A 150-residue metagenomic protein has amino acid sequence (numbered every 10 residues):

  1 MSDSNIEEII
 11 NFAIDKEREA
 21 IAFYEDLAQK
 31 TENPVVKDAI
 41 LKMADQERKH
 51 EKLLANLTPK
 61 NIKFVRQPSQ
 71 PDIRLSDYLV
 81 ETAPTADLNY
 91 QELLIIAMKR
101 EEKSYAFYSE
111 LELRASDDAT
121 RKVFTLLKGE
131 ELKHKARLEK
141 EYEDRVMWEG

Functional and structural regions predicted by a protein language model:
M1-N5, I9-D26, K30: The feature marks the first
D3-I6, I10, I40, D87-Y90 (+3 more regions): Amphipathic alpha-helical coiled-coil segments and their boundaries
A13, D26-L27, D77-A115: Acidic/histidine-rich alpha-helical segments that form the ligand environment of transition-metal centers
A13-Y24, I40-T58, R100-S104, F124-L138: Alpha-helical transition-metal enzyme core signature, strongest for iron centers
A20-L41, S104-T120: Helix-loop segments that flank and shape redox-cofactor active sites
T31-P34, L54-L57, N61, A115 (+2 more regions): Hydrophobic stripe of amphipathic alpha-helices that form coiled-coil interfaces
N56-Q91: Carboxylate-rich helix-loop segments that flank metal/cofactor sites and access channels in metalloenzymes
A106-D144, W148: Preference for long, well-ordered alpha-helical segments
